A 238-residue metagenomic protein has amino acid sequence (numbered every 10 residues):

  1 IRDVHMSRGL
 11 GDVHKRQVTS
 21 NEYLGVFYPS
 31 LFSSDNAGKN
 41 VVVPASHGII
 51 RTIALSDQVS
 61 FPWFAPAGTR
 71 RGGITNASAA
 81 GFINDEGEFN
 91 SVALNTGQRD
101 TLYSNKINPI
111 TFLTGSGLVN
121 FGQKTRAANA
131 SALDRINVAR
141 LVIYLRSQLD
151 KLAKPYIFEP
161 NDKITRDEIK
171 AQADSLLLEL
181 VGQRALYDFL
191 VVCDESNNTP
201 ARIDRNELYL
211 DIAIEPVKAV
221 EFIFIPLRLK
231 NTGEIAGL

Functional and structural regions predicted by a protein language model:
R2, S7-L238: Structured, hydrophobic secondary-structure cores that serve as assembly/anchoring elements
